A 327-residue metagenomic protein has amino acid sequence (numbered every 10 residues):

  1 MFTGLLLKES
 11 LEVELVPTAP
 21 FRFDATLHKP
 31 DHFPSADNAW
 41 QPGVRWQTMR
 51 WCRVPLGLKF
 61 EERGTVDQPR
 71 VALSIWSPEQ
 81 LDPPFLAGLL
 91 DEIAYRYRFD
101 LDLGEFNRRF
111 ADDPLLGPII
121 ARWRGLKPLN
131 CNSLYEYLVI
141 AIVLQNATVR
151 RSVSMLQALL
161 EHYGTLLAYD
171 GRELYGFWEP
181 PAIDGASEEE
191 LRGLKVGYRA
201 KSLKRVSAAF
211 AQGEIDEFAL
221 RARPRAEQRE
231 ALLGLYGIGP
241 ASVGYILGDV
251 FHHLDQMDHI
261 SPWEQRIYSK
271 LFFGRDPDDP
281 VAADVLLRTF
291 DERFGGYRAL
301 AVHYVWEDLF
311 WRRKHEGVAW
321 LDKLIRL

Functional and structural regions predicted by a protein language model:
M1-L327: HhH-family (HhH-GPD) DNA N-glycosylase catalytic core used in base-excision repair
